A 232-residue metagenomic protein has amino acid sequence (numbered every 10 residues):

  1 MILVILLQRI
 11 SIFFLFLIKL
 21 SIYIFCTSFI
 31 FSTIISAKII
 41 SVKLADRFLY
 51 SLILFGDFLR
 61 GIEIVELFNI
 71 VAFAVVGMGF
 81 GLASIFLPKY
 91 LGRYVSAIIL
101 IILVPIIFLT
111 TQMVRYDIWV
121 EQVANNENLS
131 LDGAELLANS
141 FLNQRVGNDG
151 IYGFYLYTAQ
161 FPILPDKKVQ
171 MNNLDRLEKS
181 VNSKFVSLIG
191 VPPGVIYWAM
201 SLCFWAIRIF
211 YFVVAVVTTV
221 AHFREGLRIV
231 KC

Functional and structural regions predicted by a protein language model:
M1-I107: N-terminal first transmembrane alpha-helix
Y23, Y50, Y90, Y94 (+5 more regions): Sequence-level detector for tyrosine residue identity
S36-L44, F86-V95, Q112-N128, T219-C232: Juxtamembrane/interface segments at transmembrane-helix termini
K38, N69, R93, D117 (+4 more regions): Functionally constrained cores in energy, signaling, and assembly domains
F73-G79, Y197-R228: Selective detector of the "anchor" transmembrane alpha-helix that sits immediately C-terminal
Y116-M200: Long, solvent-exposed extracytoplasmic domains/loops
